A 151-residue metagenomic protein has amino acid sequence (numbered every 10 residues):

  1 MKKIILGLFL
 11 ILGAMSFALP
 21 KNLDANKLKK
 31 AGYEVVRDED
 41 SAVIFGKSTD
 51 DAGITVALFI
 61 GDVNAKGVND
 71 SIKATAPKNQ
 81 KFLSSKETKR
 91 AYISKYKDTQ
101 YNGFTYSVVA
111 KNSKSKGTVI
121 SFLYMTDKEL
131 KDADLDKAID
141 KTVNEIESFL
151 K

Functional and structural regions predicted by a protein language model:
I4-A14: Sec-dependent N-terminal signal peptides
F17-F45, P77, K86, T142-E147: N-terminal "mature-domain start" segment
D24, N64, V68, L135-T142: Stable alpha-helical elements in mature extracytoplasmic
K29-Y33, M125-K151: Surface-exposed amphipathic alpha-helical segments
S41-G103, G117-V119: Conserved polar/disulfide-associated segments of primarily extracytoplasmic proteins
T105-N112: Hydrophobic/aromatic beta-strand elements that line small-molecule binding cavities or substrate pockets in beta-rich
S121-L123: Cytosol-facing boundaries of transmembrane alpha helices in integral membrane proteins
